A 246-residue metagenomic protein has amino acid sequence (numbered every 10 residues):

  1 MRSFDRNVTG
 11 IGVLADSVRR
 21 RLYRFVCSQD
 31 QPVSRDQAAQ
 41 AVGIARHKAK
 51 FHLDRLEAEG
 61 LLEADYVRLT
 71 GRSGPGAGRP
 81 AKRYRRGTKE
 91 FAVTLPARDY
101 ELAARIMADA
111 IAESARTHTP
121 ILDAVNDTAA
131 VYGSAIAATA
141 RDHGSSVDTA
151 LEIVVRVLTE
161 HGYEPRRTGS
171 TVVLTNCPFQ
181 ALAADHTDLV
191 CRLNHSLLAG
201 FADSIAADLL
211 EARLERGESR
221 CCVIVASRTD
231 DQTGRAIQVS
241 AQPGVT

Functional and structural regions predicted by a protein language model:
M1-G87: Basic, Lys/Arg-rich alpha-helical nucleic-acid-recognition elements, primarily the DNA-binding modules of transcription
G74-E113: Conserved segment of winged-helix/HTH DNA-binding domains
G76-A77, V157, G217: A short catalytic or substrate-binding loop motif that flags glycine-/basic-rich loops and adjacent residues that bind
A81-R83, G169, R220: Broad gene-expression machinery/nucleic-acid interaction feature
R86, R167-T168, R216: Generic beta-strand structural signal
K89-T94, F179-A183, T229-A236: Short, charged/polar, Gly/Pro-enriched secondary-structure boundary elements
E101-R105, D109-A212: Mid-protein regulatory/catalytic core that forms ligand/cofactor-binding pockets and protein-protein interaction
V173, D208-T246: Short terminal or interdomain "cap/linker" segment that borders an active site or interface and mediates
